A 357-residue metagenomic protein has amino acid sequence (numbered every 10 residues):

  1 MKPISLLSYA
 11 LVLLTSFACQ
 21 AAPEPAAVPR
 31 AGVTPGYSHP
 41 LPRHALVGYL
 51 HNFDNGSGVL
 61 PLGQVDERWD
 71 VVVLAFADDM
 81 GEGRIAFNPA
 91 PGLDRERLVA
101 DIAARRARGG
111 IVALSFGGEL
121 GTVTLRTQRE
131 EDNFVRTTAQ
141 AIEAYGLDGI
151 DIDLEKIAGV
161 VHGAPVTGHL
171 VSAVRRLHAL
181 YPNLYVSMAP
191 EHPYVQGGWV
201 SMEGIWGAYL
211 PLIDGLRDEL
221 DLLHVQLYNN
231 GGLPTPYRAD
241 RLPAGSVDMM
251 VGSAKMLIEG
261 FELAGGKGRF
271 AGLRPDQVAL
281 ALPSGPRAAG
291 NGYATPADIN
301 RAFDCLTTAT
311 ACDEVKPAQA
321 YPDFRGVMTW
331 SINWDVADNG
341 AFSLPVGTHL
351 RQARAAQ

Functional and structural regions predicted by a protein language model:
M1-L7: Bacterial N-terminal signal peptides that target proteins for export
S8-S16: Bacterial N-terminal signal peptides
P25-G252, M256, P275-A279, S284-N300 (+3 more regions): Chitinase-like catalytic core of GlcNAc-active glycosidases
A254-A271, I299-A320: A short, acidic, amphipathic alpha-helical segment used as a generic capping/interface helix at domain edges
S331: Residues that scaffold, gate, or flank divalent-cation-dependent active/transport sites
